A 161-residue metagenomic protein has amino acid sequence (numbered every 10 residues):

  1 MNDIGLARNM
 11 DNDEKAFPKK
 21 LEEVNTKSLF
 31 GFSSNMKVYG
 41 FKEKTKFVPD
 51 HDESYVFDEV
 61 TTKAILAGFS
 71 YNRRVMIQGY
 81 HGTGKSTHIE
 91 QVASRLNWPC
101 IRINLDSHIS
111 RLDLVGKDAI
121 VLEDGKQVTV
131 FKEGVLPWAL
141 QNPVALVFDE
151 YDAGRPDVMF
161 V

Functional and structural regions predicted by a protein language model:
N2-V161: AAA+ P-loop NTPase catalytic core and its hallmark functional loops
